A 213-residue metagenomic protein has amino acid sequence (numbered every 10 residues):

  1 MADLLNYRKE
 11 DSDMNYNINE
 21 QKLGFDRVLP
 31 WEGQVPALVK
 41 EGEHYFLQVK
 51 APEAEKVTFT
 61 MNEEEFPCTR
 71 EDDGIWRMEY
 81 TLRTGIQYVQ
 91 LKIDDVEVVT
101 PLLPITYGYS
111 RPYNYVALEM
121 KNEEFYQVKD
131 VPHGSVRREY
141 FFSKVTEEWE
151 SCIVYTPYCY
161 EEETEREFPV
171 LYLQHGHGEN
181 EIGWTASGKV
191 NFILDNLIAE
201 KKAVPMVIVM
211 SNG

Functional and structural regions predicted by a protein language model:
D3-L29, G33-F66, R70-G213: Non-catalytic cap/lid and distal C-terminal segments of serine-dependent acyl enzymes
